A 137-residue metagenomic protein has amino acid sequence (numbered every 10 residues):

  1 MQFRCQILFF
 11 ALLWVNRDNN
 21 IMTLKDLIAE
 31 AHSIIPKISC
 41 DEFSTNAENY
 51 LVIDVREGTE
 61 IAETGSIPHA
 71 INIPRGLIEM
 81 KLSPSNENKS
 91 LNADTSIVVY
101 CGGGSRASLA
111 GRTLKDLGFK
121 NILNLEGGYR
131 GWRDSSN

Functional and structural regions predicted by a protein language model:
L8-T64: Flexible, polar/low-complexity N-terminal or interdomain linker segments that lie immediately upstream of folded
K37, V52, A70-N72, I122-N124: Conserved beta-strand scaffold positions in the cores of enzyme catalytic domains, especially in NTP/NDP-utilizing
S66-L77: A short alpha/beta connector and helix-capping loop motif
R75-E79, G127-R130: Short, acidic/turn-prone active-site loops that include or flank metal/cofactor- and phosphate-binding residues
P84-R133: Catalytic cysteine-centered active loop of the rhodanese-like fold, especially the PTP/DSP P-loop
N137: Active-site neighborhoods of enzymes that stabilize oxyanions during catalysis
